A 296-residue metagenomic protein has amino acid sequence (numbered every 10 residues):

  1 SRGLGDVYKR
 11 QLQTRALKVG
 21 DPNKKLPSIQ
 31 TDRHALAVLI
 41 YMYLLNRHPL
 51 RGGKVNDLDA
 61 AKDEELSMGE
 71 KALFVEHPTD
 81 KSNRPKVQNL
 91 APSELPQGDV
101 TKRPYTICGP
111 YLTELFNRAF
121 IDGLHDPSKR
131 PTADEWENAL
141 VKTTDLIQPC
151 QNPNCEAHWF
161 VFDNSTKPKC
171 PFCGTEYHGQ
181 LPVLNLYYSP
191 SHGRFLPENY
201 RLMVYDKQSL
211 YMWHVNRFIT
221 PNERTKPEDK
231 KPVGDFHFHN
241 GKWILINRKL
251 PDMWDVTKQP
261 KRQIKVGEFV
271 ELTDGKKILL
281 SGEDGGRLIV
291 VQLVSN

Functional and structural regions predicted by a protein language model:
R2-Y8: Short, small-residue-biased leader/transition segments that mark boundaries at the very start of proteins
R15-Q30: Conserved end of the kinase activation segment
S28-R33, I40-T113: Conserved C-lobe activation region of Hanks-type protein kinase-like domains
R118-I147: Terminal C-lobe "cap" of eukaryotic-type protein kinase domains
C150-P153, C170-C173: Short cysteine-rich clusters marking metal-coordination/redox-active sites
C173-L184: Short Cys/His-rich micro-motifs in 6-15 aa windows
V183-D235: N-terminal beta-hairpin/loop module of FHA
D255-N296: C-terminal boundary/linker segments immediately following FHA domains
